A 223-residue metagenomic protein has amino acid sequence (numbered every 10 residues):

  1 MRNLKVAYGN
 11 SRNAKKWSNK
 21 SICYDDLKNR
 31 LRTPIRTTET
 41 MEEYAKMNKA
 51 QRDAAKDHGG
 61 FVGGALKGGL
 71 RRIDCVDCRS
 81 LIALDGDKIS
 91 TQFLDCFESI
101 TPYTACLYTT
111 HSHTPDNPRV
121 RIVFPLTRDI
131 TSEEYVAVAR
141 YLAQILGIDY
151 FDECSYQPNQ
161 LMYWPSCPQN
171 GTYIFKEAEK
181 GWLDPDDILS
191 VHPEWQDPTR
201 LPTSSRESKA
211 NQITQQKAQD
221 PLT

Functional and structural regions predicted by a protein language model:
M1-P118, P125-A137, Y141, I213-T223: Signature for HUH/AEP ssDNA processing cores
S11, P115, R128-I130, F151-A178: Short, conserved secondary-structure transition motifs
C23, T131, D152, L183-D184: Helix N-terminus capping/helix-initiation residues
Y103, V120, Q160-M162: Generic beta-strand structural signal
C106-T109, L189-T223: Long, charged low-complexity interaction segments
I145-D149: Conserved His + Asp/Glu catalytic blocks
P158, M162, Q169-P185, S190-P193 (+2 more regions): Terminal interaction module
